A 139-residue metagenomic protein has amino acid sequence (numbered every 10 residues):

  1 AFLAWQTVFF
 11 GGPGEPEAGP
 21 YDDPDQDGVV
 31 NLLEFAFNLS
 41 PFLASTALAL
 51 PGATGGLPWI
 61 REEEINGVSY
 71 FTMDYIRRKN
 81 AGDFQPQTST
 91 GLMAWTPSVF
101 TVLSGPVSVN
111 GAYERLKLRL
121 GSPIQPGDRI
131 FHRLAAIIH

Functional and structural regions predicted by a protein language model:
A1-H139: Short, composition-biased motifs enriched in small/polar/acidic residues
